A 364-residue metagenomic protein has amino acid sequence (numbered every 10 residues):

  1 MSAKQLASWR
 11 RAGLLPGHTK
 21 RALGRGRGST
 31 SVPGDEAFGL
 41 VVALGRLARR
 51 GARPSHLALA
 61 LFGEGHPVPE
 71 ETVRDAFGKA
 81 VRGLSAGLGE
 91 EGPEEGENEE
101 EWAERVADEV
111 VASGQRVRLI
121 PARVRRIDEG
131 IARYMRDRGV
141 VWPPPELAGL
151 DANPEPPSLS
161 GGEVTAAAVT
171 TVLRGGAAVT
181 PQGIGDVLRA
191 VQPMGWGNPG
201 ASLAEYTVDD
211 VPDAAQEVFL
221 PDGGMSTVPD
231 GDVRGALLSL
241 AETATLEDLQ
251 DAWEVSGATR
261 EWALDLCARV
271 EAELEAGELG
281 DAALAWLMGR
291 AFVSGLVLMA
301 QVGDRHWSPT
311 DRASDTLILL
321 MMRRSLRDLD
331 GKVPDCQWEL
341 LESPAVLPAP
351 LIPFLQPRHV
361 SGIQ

Functional and structural regions predicted by a protein language model:
M1-L15: Polyanion-binding surface elements
H18-T19: Beta-hairpin "wing" of winged helix-turn-helix
A22-Q364: Arg/Lys-rich, alpha-helical DNA-contact motif
